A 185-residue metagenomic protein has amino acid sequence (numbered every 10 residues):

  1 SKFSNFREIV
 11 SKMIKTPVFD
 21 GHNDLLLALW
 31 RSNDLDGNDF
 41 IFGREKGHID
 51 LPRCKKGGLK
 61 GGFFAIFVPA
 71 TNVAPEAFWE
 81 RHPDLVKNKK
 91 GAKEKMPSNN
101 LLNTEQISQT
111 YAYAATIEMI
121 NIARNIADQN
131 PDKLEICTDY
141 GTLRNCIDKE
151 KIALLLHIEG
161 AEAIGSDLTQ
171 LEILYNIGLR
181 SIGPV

Functional and structural regions predicted by a protein language model:
S1-V185: N-terminal hydrophobic targeting/anchoring segments and the immediately downstream early-domain regions of hydrolases
